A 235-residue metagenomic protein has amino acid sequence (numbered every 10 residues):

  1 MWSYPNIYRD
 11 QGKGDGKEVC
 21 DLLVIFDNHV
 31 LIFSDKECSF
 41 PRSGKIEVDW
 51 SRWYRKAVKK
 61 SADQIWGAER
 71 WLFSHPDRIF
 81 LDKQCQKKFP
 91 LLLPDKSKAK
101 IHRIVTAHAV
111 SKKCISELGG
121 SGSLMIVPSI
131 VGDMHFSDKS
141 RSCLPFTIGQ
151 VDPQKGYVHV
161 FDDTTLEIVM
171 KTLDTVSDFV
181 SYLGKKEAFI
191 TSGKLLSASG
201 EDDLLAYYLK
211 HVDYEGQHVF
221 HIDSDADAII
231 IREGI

Functional and structural regions predicted by a protein language model:
M1-I235: Intrinsically disordered, low-complexity Ser/Thr/Pro/Gly-rich regulatory segments
